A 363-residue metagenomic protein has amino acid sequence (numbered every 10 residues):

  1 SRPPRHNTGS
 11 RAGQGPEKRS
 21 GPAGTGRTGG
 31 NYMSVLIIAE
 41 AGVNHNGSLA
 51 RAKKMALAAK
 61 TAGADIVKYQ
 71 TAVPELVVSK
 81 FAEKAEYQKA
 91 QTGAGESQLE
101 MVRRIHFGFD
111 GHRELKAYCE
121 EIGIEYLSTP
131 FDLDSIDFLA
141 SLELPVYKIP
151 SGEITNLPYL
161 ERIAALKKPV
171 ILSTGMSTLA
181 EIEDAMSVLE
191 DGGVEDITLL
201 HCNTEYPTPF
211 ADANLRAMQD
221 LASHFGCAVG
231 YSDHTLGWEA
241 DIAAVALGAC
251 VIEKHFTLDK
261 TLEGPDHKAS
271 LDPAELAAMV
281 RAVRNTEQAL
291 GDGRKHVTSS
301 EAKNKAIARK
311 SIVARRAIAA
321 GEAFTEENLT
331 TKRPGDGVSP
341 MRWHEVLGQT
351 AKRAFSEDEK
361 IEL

Functional and structural regions predicted by a protein language model:
S1-T28: Acidic, proline/serine/threonine- and glycine-rich low-complexity intrinsically disordered segments
Y32-L363: Catalytic cores and adjacent flexible loops of soluble metabolic enzymes that perform enolate/carbanion chemistry on
